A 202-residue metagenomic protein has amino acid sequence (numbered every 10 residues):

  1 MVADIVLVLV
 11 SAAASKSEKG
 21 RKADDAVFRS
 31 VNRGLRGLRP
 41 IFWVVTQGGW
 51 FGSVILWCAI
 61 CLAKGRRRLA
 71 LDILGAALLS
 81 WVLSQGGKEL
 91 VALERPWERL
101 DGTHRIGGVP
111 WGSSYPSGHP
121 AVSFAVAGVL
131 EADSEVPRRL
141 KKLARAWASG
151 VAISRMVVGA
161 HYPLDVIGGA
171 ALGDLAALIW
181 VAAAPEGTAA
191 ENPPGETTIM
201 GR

Functional and structural regions predicted by a protein language model:
M1-S53, Q85-G112: N-terminal transmembrane-helix/juxtamembrane module of multi-pass inner/ER membrane proteins
I5, I73, A77-W81, A170 (+1 more regions): Alpha-helical transmembrane spans of integral membrane proteins, capturing the lipid-embedded, hydrophobic core of TM
A12-A14, A76-K88, W147-V151, R155 (+1 more regions): Alpha-helical transmembrane segments of multi-pass membrane proteins
R36-R39, G52-I60, A125-G128, W147-S154: Hydrophobic, membrane-inserted alpha-helices
G37-L38, G65-A70, W97, V136-L140 (+1 more regions): Membrane-helix interface segments
A59-L83, K141: Interfacial segments of alpha-helical transmembrane regions
A77-P96, H161, V166-G169: Hydrophobic alpha-helical transmembrane segments of integral membrane proteins
L100-R202: Membrane-embedded catalytic cores of phosphoryl/pyrophosphoryl-handling enzymes
